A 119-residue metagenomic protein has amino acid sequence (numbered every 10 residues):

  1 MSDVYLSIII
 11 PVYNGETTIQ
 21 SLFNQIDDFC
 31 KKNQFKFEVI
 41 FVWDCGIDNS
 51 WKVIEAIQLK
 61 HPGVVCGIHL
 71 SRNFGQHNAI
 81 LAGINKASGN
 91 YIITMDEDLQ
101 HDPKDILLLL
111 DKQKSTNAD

Functional and structural regions predicted by a protein language model:
M1-D119: Structured catalytic core of nucleotide-sugar glycosyltransferases
